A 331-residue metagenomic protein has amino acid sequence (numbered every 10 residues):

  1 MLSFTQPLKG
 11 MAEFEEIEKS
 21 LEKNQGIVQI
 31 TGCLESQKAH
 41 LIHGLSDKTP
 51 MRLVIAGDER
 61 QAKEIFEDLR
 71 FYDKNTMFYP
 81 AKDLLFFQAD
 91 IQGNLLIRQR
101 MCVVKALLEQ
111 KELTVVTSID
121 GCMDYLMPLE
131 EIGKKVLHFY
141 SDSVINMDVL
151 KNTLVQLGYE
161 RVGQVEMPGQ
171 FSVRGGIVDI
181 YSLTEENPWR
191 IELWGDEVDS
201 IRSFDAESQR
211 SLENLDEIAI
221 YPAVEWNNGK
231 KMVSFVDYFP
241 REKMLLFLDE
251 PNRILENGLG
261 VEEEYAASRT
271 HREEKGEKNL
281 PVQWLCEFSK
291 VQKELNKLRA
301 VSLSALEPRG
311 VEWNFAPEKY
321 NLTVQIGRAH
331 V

Functional and structural regions predicted by a protein language model:
M1-R328: ASCE RecA-like P-loop NTPase motor cores that couple ATP hydrolysis to mechanical translocation on nucleic acids
